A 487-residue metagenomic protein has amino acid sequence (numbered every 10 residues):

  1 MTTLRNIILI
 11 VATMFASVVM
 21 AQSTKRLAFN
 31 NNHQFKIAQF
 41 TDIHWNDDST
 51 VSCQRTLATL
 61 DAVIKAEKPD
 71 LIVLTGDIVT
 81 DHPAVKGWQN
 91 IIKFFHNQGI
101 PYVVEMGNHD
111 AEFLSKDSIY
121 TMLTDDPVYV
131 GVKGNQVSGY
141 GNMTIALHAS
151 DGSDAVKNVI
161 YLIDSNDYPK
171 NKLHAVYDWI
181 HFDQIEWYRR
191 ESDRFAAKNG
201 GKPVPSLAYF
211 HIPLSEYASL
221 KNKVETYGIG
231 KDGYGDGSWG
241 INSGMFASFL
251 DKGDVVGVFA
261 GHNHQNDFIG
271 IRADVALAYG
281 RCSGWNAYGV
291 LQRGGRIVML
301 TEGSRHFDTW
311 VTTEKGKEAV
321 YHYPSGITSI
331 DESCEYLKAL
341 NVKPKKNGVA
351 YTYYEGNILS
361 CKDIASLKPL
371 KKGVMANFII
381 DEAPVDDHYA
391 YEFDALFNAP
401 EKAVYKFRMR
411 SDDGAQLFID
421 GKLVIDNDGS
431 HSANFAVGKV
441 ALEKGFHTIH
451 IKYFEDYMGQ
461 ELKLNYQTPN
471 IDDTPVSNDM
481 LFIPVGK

Functional and structural regions predicted by a protein language model:
A21-N90: N-terminal active-site segment of His-dependent metallophosphoesterases
N31, T144-D154, I160, M245-D251 (+1 more regions): Binuclear metal-dependent phosphoesterase catalytic core
Q39-L57, V79-K86, K170-W179, Y227-D236 (+1 more regions): Acidic/histidine-rich helix-loop elements that form or flank divalent-metal/phosphate-binding sites at the catalytic
N46-D48, T80-P83, V104-S115, Y168-N171 (+4 more regions): Active-site environment of divalent metal-dependent phosphoester hydrolases
T50-S52, G76-F94, A111-Y129, L220 (+1 more regions): Metal-dependent catalytic neighborhoods of phosphoester/phosphodiester hydrolases
K68-D70, V159-L162, H174-D267: His/acidic metal-ligating clusters that form di-metal
Q89-G200, I297-T301: Extended active-site neighborhood of metal-dependent phosphoesterases/phosphodiesterases
E335-K487: Acidic/polar, compositionally biased interaction segments
